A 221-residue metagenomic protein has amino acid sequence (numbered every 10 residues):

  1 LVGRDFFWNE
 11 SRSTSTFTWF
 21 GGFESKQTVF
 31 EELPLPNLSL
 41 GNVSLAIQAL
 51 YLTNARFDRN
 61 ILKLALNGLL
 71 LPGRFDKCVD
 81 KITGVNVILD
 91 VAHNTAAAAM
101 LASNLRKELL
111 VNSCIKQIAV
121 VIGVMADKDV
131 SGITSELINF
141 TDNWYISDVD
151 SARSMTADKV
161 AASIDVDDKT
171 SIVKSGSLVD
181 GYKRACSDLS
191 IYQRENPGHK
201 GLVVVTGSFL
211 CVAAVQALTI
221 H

Functional and structural regions predicted by a protein language model:
L1-V29: Extended acidic/charged loop-beta regions that coordinate divalent cations and stabilize anionic phosphate/carboxylate
F7-W8, C211-A213: Short, active-site-adjacent cap segments at secondary-structure transitions
S11-R12, N86-L89, T95, S131-L202: C-terminal helical cap/extension that packs against the catalytic core of soluble nucleotide-cofactor enzymes
W19-N143: Nucleotide phosphate-binding/pyrophosphate-handling subdomain across enzymes that bind or process nucleotide phosphates
S208: Active-site-proximal loop/hinge segments that shape catalytic or ion-binding/gating pockets
